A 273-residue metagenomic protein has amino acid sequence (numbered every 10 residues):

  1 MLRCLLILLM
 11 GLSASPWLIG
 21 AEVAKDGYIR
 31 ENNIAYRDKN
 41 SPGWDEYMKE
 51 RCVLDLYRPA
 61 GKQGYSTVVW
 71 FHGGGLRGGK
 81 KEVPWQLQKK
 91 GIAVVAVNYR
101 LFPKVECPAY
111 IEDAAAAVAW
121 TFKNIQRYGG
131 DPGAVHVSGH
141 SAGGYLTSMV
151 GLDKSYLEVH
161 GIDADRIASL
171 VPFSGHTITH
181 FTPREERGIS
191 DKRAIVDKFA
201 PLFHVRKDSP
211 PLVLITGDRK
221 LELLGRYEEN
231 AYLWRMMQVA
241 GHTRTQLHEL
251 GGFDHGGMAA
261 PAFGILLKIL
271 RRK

Functional and structural regions predicted by a protein language model:
A21-K62: N-terminal cap/lid segment of alpha/beta-hydrolase-fold proteins
G64-G74: Short beta-strand element of the alpha/beta-hydrolase
K80-V97: Short amphipathic alpha-helix adjacent to the substrate-entry channel of hydrolases
V105-Q126: Alpha/beta-hydrolase active-site loop
F122-E185, V196-D197: Primarily recognizes the serine-hydrolase "nucleophile elbow" in alpha/beta-hydrolase and SGNH/GDSL folds
G161-P183, D191-R235, V239: The feature captures the conserved acid-bearing segment of alpha/beta-hydrolase catalytic domains
I215, Y227, A231-K273: C-terminal catalytic histidine-bearing segment of alpha/beta-hydrolase fold enzymes
